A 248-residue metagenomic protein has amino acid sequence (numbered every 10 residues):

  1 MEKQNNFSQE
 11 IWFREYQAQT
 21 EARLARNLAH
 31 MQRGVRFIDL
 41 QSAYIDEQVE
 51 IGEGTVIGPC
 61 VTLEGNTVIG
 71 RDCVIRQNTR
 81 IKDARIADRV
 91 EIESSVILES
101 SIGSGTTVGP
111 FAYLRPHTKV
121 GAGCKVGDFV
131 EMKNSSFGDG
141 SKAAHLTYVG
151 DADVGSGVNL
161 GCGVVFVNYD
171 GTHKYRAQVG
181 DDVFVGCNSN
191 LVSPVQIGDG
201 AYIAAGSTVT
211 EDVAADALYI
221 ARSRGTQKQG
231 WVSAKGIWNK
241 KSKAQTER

Functional and structural regions predicted by a protein language model:
M1-S42, D46-G54, G200, A214-A217 (+1 more regions): Terminal amphipathic alpha-helical/low-complexity segments used for targeting or macromolecular assembly
T20-R26, D39-Q41, V56-P59, R71-Q77 (+4 more regions): Short, functional N-terminal and low-complexity linear motifs
R23-L24, H30-M31, S42-Y44, V61 (+3 more regions): A generic local structural motif
H30-V35, I51, D83, N134-F137 (+2 more regions): Short, basic/aromatic beta-hairpin or loop at an interaction surface
D39, I45-D46, G58, A144 (+1 more regions): Thr-Gly-centered strand-to-loop micro-motif
A43-I45, V49-G123: Acidic, glycine-rich loop-and-beta core segments that form the ion-binding/anion-interacting portion of active sites
I92-R248: Glycine-rich hexapeptide-repeat left-handed beta-helix
